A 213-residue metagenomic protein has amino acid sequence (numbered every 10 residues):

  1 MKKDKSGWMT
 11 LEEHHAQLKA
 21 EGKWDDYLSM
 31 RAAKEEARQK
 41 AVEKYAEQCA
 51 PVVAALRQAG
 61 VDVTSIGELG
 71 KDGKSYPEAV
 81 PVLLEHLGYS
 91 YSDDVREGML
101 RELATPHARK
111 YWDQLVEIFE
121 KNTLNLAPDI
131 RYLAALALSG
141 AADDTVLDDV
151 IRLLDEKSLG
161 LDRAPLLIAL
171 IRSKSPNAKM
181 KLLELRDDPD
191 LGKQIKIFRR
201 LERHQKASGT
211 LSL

Functional and structural regions predicted by a protein language model:
M1-A54, Q58: Intrinsically disordered, serine/threonine- and proline-rich low-complexity regions of large eukaryotic regulatory
K2, V42-A55, S75-Y89, A108-N122 (+3 more regions): Amphipathic alpha-helical scaffolding segments comprising HEAT/armadillo-like alpha-solenoid repeats
W8, D188-K196, L213: Intrinsically disordered, low-complexity proline-rich regions
L11-H14, W24, C49, V80 (+5 more regions): Short amphipathic alpha-helical segments that mediate assembly, nucleic-acid/protein binding, or membrane association
D26-A41, A54-Y76, E85-Y89, D94-R109 (+4 more regions): Structural detector for internal amphipathic alpha-helices that build alpha-solenoid repeat scaffolds
N125: Short, conserved DNA-binding cores of transcription-related domains
